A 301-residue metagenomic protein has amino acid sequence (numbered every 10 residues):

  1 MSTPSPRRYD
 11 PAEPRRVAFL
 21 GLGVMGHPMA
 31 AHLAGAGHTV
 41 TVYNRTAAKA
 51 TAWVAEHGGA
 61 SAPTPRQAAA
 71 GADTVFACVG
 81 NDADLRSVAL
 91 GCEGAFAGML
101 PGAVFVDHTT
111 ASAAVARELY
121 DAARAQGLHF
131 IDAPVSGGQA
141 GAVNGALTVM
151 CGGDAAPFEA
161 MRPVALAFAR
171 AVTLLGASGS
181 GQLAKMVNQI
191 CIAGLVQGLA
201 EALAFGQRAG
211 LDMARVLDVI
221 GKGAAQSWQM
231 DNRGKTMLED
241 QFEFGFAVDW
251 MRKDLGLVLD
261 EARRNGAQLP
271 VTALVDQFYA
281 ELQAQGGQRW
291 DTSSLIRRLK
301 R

Functional and structural regions predicted by a protein language model:
S2-A77, A103, H108-T109: NAD(P)+-binding Rossmann beta1-loop-alpha1 motif at the extreme N-terminus of oxidoreductases
V40, S61, H129-I131, V172 (+2 more regions): Hydrophobic beta-strand scaffold residues
P65-H129: Rossmann-fold NAD(P) dinucleotide-binding segment
V79, T110-I190: Rossmann-fold dinucleotide-binding core
G145-G152, T173, A177-A209, I220-N232 (+1 more regions): Active-site-proximal catalytic alpha-helix in oxidoreductases
S178, Q182, Q226-T292, L299-R301: Interdomain hinge/lid region at the active-site interface of Rossmann-like NAD(P)-dependent oxidoreductases
